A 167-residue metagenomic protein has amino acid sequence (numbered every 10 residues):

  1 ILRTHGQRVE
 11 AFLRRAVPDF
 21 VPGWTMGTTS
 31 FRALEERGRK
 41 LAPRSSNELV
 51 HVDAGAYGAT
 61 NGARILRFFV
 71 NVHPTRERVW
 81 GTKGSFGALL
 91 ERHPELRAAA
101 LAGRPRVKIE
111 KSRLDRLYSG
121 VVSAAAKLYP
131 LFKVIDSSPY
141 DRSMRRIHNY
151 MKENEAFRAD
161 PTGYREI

Functional and structural regions predicted by a protein language model:
I1-I147, M151, D160: Non-heme Fe(II) oxygenase catalytic core, chiefly the N-lobe of the double-stranded beta-helix
A156-F157: Active-site-adjacent structural elements in folded domains
E166-I167: Conserved metal-binding segment of the jelly-roll/cupin
